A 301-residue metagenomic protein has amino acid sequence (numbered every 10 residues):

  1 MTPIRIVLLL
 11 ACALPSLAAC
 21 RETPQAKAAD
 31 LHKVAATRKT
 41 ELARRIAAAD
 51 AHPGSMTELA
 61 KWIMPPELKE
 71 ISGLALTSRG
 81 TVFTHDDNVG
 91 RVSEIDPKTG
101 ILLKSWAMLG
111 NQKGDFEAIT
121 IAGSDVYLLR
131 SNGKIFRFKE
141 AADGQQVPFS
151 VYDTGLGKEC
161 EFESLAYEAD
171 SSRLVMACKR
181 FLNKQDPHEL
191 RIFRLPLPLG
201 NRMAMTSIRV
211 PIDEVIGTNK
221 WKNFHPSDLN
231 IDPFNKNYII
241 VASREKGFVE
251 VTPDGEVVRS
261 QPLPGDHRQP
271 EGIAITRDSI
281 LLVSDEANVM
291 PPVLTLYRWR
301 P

Functional and structural regions predicted by a protein language model:
M1-V7: Bacterial N-terminal signal peptides that target proteins for export
L17-A19: C-terminal motif of bacterial Sec signal peptides marking the signal peptidase cleavage site
R21-P301: Sequence/structural signature of beta-propeller domains
